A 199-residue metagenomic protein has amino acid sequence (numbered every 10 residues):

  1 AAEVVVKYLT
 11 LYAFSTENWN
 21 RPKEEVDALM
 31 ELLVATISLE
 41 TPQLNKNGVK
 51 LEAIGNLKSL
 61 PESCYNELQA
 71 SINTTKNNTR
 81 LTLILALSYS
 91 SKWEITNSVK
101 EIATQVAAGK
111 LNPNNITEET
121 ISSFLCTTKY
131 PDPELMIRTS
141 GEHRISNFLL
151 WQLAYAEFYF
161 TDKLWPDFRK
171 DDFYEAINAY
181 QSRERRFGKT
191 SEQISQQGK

Functional and structural regions predicted by a protein language model:
A1-K199: Flexible, compositionally biased loop and terminal segments
